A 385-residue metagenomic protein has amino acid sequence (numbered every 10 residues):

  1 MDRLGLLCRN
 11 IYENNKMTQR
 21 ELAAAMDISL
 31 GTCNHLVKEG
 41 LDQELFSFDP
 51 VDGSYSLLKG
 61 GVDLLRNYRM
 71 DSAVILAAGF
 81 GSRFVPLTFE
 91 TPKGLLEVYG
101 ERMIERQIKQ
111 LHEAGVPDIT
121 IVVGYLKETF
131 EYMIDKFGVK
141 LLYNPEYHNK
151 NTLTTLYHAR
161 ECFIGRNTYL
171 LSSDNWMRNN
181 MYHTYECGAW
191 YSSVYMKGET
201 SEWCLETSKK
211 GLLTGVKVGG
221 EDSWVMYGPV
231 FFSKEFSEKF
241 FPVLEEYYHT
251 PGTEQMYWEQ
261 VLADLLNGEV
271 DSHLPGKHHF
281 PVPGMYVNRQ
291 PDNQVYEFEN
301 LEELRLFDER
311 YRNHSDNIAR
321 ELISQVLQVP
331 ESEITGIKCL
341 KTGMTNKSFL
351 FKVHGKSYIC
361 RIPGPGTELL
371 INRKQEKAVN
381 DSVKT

Functional and structural regions predicted by a protein language model:
M1-A25: Short amphipathic alpha-helical interface segments
C8-Y12, M26, K59-F130: N-terminal glycine-rich phosphate-binding loop and ensuing alpha1 helix
Y12-N15, L58-A73, V225-L322: Conserved alpha/beta core of the MobA/IspD/sugar-nucleotide pyrophosphorylase nucleotidyltransferase superfamily
L41-V51: A short, conserved structural fragment
F46, M177-M256: Conserved core of the sugar-phosphate nucleotidyltransferase
E128-W203: Conserved beta-loop-beta/alpha segment of the NTase-like Rossmann-fold superfamily that binds/positions NTPs
V329-V353: ATP-binding glycine-rich phosphate-binding loop
K356-T385: A conserved alpha-helical element in kinase catalytic cores
